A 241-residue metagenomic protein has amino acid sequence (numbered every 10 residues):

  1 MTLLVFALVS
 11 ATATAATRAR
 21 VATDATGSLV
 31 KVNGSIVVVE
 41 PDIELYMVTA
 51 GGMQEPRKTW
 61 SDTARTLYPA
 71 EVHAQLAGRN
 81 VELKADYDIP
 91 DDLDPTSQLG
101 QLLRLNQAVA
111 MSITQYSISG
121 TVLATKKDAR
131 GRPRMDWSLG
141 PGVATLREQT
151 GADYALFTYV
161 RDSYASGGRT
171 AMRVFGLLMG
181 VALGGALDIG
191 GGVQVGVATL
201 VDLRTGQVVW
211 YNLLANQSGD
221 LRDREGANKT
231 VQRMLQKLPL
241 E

Functional and structural regions predicted by a protein language model:
M1, K58-D62, D220, R224: Flexible, glycine- and charge-enriched loops at secondary-structure boundaries
M1-S10: Bacterial N-terminal signal peptides
A15-V48, L67-Y68, G78-R79, L139-Y154 (+1 more regions): C-terminal/domain-edge helix-coil "capping" segments
G51-Y164, L203, Q207, Y211-L213: N-terminal segment of the mature soluble domain
